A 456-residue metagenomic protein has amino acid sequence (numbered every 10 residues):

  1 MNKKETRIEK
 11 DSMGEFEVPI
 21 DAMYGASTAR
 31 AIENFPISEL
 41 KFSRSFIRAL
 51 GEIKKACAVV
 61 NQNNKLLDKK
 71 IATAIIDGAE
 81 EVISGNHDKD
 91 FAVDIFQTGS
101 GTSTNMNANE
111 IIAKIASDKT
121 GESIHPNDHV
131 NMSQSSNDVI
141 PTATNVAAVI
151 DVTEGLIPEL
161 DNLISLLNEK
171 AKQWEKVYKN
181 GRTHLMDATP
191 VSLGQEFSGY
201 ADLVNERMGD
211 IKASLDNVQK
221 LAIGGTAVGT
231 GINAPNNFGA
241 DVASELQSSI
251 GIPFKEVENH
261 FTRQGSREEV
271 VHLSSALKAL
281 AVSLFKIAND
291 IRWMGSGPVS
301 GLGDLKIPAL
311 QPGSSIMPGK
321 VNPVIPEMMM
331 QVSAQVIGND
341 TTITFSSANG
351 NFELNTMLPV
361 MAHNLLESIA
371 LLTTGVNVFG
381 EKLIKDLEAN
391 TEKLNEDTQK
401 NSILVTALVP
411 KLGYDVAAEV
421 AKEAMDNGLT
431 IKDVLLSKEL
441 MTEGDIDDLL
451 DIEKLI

Functional and structural regions predicted by a protein language model:
M1-I456: Conserved, well-structured ligand/cofactor-binding cores
